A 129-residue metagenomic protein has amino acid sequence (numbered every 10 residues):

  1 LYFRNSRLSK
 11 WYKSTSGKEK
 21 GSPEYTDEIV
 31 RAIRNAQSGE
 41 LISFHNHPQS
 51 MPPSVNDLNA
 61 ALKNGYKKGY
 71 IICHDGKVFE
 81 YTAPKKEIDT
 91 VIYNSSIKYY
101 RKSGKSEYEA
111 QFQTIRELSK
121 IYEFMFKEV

Functional and structural regions predicted by a protein language model:
L1-R7, Y70-I72: Short beta-strand scaffold segments in enzyme catalytic cores
R4-R7, R31-R34, R101, R116: Arginine residue identity/basic-tract feature
N5, S22-T26, Q37, P84 (+2 more regions): Serine/threonine-rich low-complexity intrinsically disordered regions
S9-Y25, F79-K85, N94: Short amphipathic beta-strand/extended segments with alternating polar/hydrophobic composition
K13-N64: Short HxH-centered metal-ligating active-site micro-motif
Y66-V129: Divalent-metal-activated hydrolytic enzyme cores
